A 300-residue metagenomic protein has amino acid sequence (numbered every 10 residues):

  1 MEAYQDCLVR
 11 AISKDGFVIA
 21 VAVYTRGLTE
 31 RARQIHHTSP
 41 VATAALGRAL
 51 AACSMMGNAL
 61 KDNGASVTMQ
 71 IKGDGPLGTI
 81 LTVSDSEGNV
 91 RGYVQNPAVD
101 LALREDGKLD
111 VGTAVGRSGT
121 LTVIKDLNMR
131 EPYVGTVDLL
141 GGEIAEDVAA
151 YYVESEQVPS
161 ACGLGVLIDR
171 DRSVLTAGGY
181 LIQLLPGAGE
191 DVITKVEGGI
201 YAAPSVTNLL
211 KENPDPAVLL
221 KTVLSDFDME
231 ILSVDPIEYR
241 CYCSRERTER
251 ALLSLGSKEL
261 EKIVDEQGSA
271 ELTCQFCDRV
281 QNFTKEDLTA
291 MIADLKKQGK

Functional and structural regions predicted by a protein language model:
M1-Q5, K297-K300: Short, low-complexity, intrinsically disordered N-terminal peptides in bacterial proteins
E2-S233: Interaction interfaces in information-processing and related assembly proteins
Y201-K300: Cys/His-clustered metal-coordination modules, chiefly Zn-binding fingers
